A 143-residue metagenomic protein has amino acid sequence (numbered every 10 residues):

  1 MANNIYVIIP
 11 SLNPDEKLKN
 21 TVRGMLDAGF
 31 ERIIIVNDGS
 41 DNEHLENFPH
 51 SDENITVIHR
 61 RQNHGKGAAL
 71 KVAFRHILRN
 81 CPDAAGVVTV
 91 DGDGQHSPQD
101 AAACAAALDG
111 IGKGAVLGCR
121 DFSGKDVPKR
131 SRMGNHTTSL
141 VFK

Functional and structural regions predicted by a protein language model:
N4-Y6: Cell-envelope/extracellular polymer assembly enzymes that use nucleotide-activated donors
I9-S11, N37: Short beta-strand/turn micro-motifs composed of small residues that flank or help shape donor/cofactor-binding pockets
N13-D27: Short, well-formed alpha-helical segments that are part of the catalytic scaffolds of diverse glycosyltransferases
I34, T56-I58: General small-molecule cofactor/ligand-binding pocket signal
N37-L45, G94-Q95: A conserved acidic beta->alpha catalytic loop
R61-Q62, A68-R79, P98-K143: Acceptor/aglycone-binding surface of glycosyltransferases and processive sugar-polymer synthases
C81-Q95: Short beta-strand-to-loop acidic/aromatic patch adjacent to the donor-nucleotide binding site
